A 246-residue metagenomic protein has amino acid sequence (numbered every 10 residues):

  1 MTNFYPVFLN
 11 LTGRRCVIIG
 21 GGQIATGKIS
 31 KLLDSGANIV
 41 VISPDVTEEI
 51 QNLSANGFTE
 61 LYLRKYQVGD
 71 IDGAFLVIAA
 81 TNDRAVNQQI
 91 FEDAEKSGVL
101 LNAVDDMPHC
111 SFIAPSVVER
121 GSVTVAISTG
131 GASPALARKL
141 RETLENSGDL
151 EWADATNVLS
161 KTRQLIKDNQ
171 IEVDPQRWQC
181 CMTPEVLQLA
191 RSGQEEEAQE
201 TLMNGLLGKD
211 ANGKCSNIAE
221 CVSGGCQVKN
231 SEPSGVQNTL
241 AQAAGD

Functional and structural regions predicted by a protein language model:
M1-D45, I50-L53: Hydrophobic, well-ordered beta-alpha structural blocks that scaffold small-molecule cofactor pockets
Q23-I24, A85, G131: Residue-level detector of alpha-helix initiation sites
I39, L61, L100-L101: Hydrophobic beta-strand scaffold residues
S43, L61-K65, D105: Short loop/edge segments at beta-strand edges and connector loops that shape dinucleotide/nucleotide cofactor-binding
N52-D72: Glycine-rich, highly charged phosphate/nucleotide-binding loops
L76-N82, N87-A114: ADP-ribose/adenylate-binding Rossmann-like module
D106-V123, R141: Anionic-ligand binding region
G131-G245: An accessory alpha-helical subdomain
